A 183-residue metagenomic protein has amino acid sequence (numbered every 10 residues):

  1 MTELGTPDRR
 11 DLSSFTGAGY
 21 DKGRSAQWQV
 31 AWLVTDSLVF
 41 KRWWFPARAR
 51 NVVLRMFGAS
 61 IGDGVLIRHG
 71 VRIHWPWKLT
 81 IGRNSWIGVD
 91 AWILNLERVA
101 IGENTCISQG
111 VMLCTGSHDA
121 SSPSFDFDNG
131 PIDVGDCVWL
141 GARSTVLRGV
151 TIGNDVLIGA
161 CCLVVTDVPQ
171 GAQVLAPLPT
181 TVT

Functional and structural regions predicted by a protein language model:
M1-A59, C137, L178-T183: Terminal amphipathic alpha-helical/low-complexity segments used for targeting or macromolecular assembly
F40-N51, R68-I81, W86-T151, P177-T183: Flexible, glycine/small-residue-enriched loop-and-beta-strand segment within the central core of proteins
Q109, A160, Q170: Residues that flank catalytic or metal-binding motifs in active/ligand-binding sites
A142-T166: Beta-rich strand-turn-strand
P169-Q170, L175-L178: Acidic, glycine-centered active-site loop in nucleotide-sugar glycosyltransferases
